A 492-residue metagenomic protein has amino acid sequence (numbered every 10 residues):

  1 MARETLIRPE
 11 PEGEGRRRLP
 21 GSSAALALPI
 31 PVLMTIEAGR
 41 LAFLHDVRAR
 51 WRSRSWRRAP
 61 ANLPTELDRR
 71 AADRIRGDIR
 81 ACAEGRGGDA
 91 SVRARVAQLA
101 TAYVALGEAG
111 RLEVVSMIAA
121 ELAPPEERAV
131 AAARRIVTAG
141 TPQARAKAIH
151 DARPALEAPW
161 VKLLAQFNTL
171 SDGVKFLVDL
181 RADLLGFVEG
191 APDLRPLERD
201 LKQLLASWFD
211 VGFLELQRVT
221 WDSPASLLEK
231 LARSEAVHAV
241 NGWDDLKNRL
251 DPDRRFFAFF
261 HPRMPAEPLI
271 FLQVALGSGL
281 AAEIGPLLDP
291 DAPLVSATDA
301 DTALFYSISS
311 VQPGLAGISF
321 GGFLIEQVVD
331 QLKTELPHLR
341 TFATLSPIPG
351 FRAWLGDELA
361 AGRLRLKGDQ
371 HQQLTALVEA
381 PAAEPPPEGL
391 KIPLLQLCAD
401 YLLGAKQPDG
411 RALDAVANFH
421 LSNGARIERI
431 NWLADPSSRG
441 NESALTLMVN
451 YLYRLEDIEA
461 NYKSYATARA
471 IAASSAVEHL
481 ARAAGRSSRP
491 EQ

Functional and structural regions predicted by a protein language model:
A2-I7, A25-Q492: Extended, composition-driven regions rather than compact fold-specific motifs
G13-G15, G21: Residue-identity detector for glycine
